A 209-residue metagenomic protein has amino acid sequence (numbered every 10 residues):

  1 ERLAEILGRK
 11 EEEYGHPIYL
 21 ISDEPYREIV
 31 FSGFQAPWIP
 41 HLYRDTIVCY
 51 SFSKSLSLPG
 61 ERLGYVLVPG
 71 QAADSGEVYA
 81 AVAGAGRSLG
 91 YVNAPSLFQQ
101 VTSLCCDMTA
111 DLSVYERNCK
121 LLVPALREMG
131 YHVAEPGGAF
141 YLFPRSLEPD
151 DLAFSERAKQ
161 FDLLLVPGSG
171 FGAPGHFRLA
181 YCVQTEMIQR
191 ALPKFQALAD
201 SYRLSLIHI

Functional and structural regions predicted by a protein language model:
E1-L206: PLP-dependent class I/II
